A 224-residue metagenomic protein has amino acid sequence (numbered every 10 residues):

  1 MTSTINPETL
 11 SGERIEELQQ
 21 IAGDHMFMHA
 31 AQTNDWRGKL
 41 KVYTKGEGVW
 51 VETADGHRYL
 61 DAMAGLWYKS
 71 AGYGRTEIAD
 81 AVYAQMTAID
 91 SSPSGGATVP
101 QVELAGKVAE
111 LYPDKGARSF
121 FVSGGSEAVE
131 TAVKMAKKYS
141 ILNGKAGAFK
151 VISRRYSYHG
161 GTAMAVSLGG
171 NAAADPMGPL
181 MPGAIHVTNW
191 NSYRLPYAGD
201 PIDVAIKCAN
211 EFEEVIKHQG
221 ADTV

Functional and structural regions predicted by a protein language model:
T2-E47, M86, C208: Active-site-adjacent loop/helix segments that line or gate small-molecule/cofactor pockets in enzymes
T4-E8, G12-I15, R58-K145, I152 (+1 more regions): Glycine-rich loop-to-alpha-helix module at the N-terminal edge of alpha/beta enzyme cores
Q19-G23, A79-Y83, A105, A209 (+1 more regions): A generic alpha-helix structural signal
H25-T33, I89, K115, Q219-T223: Short secondary-structure junctions and interdomain/linker hinges
Q32, K39, W67, G74 (+5 more regions): Glycine-rich, flexible loop/turn motifs
L40-D61: Active-site and channel-lining beta-strand-loop segments that bind or position nucleotide-derived/phosphorylated
E52, Y73, A165-G169: Short beta-strand-to-turn element immediately C-terminal to the catalytic PLP-Schiff-base lysine in fold type I
G106-T223: PLP-dependent aspartate aminotransferase-fold enzymes
